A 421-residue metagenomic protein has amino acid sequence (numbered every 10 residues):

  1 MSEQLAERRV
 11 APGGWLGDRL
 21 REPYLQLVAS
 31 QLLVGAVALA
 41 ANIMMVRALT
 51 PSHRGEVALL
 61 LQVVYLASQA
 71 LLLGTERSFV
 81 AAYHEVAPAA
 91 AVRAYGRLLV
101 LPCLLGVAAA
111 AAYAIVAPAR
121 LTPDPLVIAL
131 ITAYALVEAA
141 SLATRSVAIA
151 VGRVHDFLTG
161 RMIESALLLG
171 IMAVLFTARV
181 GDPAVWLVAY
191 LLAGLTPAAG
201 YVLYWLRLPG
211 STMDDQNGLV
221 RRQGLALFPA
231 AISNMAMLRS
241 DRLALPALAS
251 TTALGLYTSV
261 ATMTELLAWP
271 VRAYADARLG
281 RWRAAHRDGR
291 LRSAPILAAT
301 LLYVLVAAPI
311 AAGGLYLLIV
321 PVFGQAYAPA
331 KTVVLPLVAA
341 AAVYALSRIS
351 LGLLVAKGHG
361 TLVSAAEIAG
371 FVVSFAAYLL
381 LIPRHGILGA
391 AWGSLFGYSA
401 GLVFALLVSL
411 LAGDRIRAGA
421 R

Functional and structural regions predicted by a protein language model:
E3-Q4, L16-L73, L225-T252, S374-A376 (+2 more regions): Signature of the first transmembrane helix
L5-G17, H155, T159, R179-Y190 (+4 more regions): Interhelical loop/hinge segments that connect adjacent transmembrane helices in multipass membrane
Y24-V34, A133, A148-A173, A230-S233 (+5 more regions): Alpha-helical transmembrane segments of multi-pass membrane transporters/permeases
A38, L71-A87, V260, T264-D288 (+1 more regions): Helix-loop junctions and terminal segments of transmembrane helices in multi-pass membrane transport/translocation
P51, G55, V116-I131, G313-A345: Interfacial segments at transmembrane-helix termini and the short loops linking adjacent helices
L61-Q69, Y257-D276, A307, L337-Y344: Transmembrane helix-bundle signature of multi-pass secondary active exporters and lipid flippases
A82, P88, V137-T159, A284 (+1 more regions): Membrane-interface junctions at transmembrane-helix termini in multi-pass inner-membrane proteins
P125-T132, L158-R207, A369, V373 (+1 more regions): Hydrophobic alpha-helical transmembrane segments
